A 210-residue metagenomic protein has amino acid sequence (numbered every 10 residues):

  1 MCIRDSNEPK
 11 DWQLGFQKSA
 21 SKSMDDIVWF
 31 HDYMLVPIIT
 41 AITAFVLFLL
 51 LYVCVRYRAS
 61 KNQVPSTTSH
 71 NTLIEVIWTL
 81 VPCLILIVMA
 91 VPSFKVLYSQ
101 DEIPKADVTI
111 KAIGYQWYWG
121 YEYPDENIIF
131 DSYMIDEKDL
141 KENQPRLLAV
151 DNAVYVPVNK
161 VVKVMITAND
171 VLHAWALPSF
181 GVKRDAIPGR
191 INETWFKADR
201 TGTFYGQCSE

Functional and structural regions predicted by a protein language model:
M1-D5: Conserved small/polar residues in nucleotide/adenosyl-binding loops
S6-M34, C54-E210: Non-transmembrane, membrane-proximal soluble domains of secreted or membrane proteins
M34-T43: Alpha-helical transmembrane segments
T43-Y57: Alpha-helical transmembrane segments
